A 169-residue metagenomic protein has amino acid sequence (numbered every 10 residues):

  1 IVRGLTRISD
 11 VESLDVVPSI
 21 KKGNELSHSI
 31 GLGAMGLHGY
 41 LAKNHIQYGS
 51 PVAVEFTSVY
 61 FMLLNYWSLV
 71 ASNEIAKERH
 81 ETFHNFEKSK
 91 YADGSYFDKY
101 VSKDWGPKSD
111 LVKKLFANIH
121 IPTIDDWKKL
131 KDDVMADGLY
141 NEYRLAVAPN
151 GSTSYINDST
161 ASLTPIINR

Functional and structural regions predicted by a protein language model:
I1-R169: Long, C-terminal-biased catalytic regions of enzyme "large/alpha" subunits
